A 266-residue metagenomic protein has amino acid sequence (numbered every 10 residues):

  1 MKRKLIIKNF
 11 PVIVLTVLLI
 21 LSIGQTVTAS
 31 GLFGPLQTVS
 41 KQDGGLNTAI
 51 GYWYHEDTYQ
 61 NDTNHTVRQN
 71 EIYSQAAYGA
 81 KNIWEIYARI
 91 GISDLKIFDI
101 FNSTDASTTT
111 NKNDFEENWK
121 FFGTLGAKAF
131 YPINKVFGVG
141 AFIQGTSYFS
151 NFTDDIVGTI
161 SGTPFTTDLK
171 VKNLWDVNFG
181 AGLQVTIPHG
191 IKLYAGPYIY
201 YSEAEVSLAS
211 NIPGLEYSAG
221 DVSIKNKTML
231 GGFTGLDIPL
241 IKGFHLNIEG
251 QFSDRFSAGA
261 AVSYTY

Functional and structural regions predicted by a protein language model:
Q25-N82, I86: Short glycine/proline- and aromatic-enriched beta-strand/turn motifs that initiate or cap beta-hairpins
G44-L46, T66-I72, F101, E117-G123 (+4 more regions): Residues that define the transmembrane beta-barrel architecture of outer-membrane proteins
L46-I50, I86-A88, G123, V139-I143 (+5 more regions): Transmembrane beta-strands of outer-membrane beta-barrel proteins
Y52-T58, I90-K96, A129-Y131, G145-N151 (+3 more regions): Transmembrane beta-strands of outer-membrane beta-barrel pores
T58-T63, A106-E116, T163-K170, S218-V222 (+1 more regions): Extracellular loop and loop/strand-boundary signature of outer-membrane beta-barrel proteins
D62-V67, D94, K135, N226-T228 (+1 more regions): Solvent-exposed loop/turn segments connecting transmembrane beta-strands in outer-membrane beta-barrel proteins
Y78, Y131, K135-F137, Q144-F244 (+1 more regions): Outer-membrane beta-barrel transmembrane domain signature
T124, I238-P239, D254-Y266: Outer-membrane beta-barrel "beta-signal"
